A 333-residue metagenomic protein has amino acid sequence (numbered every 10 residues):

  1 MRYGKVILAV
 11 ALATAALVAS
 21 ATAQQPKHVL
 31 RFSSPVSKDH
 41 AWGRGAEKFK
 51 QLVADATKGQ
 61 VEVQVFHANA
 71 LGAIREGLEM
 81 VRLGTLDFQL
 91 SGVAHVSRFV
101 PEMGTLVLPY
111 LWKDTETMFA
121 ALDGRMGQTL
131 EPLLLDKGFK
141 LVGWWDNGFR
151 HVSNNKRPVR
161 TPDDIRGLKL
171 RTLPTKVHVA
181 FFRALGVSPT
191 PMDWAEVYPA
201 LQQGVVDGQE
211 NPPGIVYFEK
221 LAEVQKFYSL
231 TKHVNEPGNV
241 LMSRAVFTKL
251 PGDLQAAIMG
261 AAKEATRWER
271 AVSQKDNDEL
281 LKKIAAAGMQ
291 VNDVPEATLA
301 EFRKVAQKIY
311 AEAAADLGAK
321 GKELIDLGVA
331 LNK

Functional and structural regions predicted by a protein language model:
M1-K5: Positively charged n-region of N-terminal signal peptides that target proteins for export
L8-A13, Q24-T117, R125-K333: N-terminal secretory/targeting leader peptides
L17-A23: Sec/Tat signal peptide C-region and signal peptidase I cleavage site
